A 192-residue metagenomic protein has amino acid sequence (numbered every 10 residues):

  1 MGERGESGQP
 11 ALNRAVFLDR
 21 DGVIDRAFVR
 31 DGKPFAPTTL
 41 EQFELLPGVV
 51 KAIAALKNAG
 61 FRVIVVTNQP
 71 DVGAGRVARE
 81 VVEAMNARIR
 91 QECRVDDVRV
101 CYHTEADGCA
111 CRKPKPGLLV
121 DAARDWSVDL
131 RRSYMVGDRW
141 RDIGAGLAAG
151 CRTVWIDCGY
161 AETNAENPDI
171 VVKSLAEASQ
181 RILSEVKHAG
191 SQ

Functional and structural regions predicted by a protein language model:
G2-R4, A11-R14, E80-D97, A106-M135 (+1 more regions): Asp-based, Mg2+/Mn2+-dependent phosphohydrolase catalytic module
G2-R62: Active-site neighborhood of HAD-like aspartate-dependent phosphohydrolases
L18-R20, T67, G137-D138: Active-site flanking residues adjacent to catalytic metal/cofactor-binding acidic residues
V23, P70-D71, R141: Short, solvent-exposed loop/turn segments at secondary-structure junctions
D25-A27, G32, A74, G144 (+2 more regions): Conserved protein kinase catalytic core
K33-A36, V72-G75, T104-C109, E162-A165: A short acidic, helix-capping loop that chelates divalent metal ions and anchors anionic groups
F43, R76, S133-Y134: Residue-level marker of alpha-helix boundaries and capping positions
V49-V82, N86, V95-D107, G146: Substrate-recognition element of Asp-dependent hydrolases with the DxDx(T/V) motif
